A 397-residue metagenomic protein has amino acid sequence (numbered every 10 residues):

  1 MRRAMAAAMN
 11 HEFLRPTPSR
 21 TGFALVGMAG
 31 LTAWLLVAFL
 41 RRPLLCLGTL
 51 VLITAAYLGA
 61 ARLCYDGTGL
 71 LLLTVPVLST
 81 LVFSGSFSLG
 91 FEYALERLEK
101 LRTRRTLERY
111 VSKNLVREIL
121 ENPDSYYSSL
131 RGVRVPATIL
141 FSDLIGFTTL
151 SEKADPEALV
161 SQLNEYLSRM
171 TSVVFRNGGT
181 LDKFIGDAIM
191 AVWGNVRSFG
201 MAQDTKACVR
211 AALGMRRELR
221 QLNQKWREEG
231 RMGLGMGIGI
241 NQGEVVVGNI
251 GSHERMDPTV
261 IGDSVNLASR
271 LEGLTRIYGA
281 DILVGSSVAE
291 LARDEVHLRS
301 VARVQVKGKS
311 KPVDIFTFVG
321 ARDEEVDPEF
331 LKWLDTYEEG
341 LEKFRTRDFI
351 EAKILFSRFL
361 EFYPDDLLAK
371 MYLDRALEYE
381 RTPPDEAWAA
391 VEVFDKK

Functional and structural regions predicted by a protein language model:
A7-Y110: Transmembrane alpha-helices and their extracellular/periplasmic helix-loop junctions in integral membrane proteins
L95-G132: Membrane-proximal helical linkers
Y126-R210, G214, P258: Catalytic NTP-binding/metal-coordinating core of nucleotidyl cyclase/transferase enzymes
L163-G179, N195-I238, Q242, D263-R276 (+1 more regions): Alpha-helical scaffold within the catalytic cores of cyclic-nucleotide enzymes
V192-Q203, I238-P258, T275-Y278, V319-D323: Catalytic strand-loop-helix junctions within cyclic-nucleotide turnover domains
V245-V247, T275-E351, S357-R358, Y363-L368 (+1 more regions): Cytosolic regulatory/linker segments at or just downstream of nucleotide-handling modules in signal-transduction
D385-K397: Intrinsically disordered, low-complexity, charge-biased linker/tail regions
